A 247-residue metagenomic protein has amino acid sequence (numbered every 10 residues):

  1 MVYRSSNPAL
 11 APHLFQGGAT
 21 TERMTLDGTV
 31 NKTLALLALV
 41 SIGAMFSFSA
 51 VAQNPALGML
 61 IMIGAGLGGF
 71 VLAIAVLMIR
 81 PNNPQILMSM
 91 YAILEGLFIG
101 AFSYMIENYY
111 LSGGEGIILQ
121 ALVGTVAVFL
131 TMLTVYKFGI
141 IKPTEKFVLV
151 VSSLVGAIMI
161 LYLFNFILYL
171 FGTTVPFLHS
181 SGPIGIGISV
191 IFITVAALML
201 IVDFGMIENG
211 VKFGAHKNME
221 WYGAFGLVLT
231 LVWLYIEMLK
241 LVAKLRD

Functional and structural regions predicted by a protein language model:
M1-D247: A hydrophobic alpha-helical transmembrane-helix feature that marks the membrane cores and membrane-interface segments
